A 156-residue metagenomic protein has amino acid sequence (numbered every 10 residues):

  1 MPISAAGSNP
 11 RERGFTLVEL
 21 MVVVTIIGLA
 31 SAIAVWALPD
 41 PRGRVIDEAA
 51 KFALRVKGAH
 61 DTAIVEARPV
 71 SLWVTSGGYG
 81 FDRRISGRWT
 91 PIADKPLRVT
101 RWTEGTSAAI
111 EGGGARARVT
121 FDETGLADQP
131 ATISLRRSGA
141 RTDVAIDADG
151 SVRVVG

Functional and structural regions predicted by a protein language model:
M1-P10, F15-M21, L29-V65, P69-G156: N-terminal helix-rich module
